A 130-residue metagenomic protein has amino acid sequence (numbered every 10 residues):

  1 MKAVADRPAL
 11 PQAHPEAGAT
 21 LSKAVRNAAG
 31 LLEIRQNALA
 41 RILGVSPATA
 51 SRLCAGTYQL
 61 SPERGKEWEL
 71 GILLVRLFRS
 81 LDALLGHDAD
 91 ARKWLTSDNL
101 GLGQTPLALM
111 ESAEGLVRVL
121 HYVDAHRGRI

Functional and structural regions predicted by a protein language model:
M1-I130: Non-transmembrane "mature" sequence context
